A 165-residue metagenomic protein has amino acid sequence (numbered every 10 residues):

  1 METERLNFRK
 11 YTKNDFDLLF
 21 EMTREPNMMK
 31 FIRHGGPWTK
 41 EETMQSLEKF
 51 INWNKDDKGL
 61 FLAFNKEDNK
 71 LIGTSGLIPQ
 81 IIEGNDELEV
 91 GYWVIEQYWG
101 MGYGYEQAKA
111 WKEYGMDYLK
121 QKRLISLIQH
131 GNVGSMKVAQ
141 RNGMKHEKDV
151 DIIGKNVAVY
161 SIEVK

Functional and structural regions predicted by a protein language model:
M1-F31, E48, L60, F64-K165: Acyl-donor (CoA/ACP) binding surface of acyl/acetyltransferases
R33-P37: Short glycine-enriched, charge-decorated loop/helix-capping segments at active-site entrances that position
W38-D57: Active-site rim helix/loop that mediates acceptor-substrate recognition in acyltransferases
